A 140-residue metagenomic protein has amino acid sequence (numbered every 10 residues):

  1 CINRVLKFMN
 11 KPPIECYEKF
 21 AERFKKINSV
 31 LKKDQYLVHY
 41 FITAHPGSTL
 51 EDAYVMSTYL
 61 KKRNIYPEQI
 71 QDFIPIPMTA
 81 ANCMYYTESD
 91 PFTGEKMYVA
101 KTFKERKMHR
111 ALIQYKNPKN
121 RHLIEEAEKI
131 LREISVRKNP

Functional and structural regions predicted by a protein language model:
C1-D72: Conserved AdoMet/S-adenosylmethionine-binding subsite of the radical SAM
E51, Y66-P67, F73-P140: C-terminal accessory regions of radical SAM enzymes
